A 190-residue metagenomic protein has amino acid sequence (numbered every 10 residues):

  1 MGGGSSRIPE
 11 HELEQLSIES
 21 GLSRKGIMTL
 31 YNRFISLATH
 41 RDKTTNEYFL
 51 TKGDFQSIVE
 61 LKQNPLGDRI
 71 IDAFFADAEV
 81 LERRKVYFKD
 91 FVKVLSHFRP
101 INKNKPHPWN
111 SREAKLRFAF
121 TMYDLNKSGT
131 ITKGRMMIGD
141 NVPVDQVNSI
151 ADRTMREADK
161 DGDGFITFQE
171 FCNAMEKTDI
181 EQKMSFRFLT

Functional and structural regions predicted by a protein language model:
M1-Y123: EF-hand Ca2+-binding helix-loop-helix modules
D77-T130, M137-T190: EF-hand and EF-hand-like Ca2+-sensor regions
